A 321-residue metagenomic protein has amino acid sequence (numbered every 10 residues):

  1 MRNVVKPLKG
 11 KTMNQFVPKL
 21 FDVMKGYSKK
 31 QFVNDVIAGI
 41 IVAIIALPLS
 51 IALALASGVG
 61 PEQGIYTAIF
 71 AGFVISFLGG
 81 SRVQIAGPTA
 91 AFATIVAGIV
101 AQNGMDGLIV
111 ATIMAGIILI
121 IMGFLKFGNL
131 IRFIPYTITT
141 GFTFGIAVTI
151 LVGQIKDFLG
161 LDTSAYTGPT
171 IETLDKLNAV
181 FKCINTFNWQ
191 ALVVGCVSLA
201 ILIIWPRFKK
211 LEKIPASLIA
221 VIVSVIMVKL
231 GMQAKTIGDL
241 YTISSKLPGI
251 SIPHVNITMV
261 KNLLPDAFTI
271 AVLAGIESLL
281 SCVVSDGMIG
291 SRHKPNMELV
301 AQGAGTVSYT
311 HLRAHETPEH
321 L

Functional and structural regions predicted by a protein language model:
V4-R313: Transmembrane helical cores of multi-pass ion-transport proteins
H311-L321: Single conserved hydrophobic/aromatic residue that forms the stacking wall/gate of nucleotide- or nucleobase-binding
